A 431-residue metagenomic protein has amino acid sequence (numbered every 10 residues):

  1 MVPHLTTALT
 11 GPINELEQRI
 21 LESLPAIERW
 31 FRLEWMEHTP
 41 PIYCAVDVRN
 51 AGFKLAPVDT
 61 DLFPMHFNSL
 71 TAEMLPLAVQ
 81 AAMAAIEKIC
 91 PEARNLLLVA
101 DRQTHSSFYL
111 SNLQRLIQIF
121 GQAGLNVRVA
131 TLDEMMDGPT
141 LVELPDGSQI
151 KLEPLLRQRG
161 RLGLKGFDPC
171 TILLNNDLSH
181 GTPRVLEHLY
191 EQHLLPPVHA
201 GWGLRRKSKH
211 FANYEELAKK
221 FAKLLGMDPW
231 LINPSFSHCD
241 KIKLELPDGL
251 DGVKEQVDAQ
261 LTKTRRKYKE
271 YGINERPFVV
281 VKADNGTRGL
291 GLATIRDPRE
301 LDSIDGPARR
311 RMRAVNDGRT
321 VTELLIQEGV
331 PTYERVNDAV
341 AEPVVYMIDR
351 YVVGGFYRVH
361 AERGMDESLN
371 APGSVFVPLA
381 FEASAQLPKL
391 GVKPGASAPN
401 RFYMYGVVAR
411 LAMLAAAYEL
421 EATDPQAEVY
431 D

Functional and structural regions predicted by a protein language model:
M1-E28, H38, C44-A45, A51 (+8 more regions): Low-complexity, highly charged intrinsically disordered N-terminal segments that act as targeting/localization
V2-L9, W35, F63-L97, H360-D431: C-terminal active-site "lid" helix and adjoining low-complexity regulatory extension at the edge of ATP-using catalytic
A26-M36, T322-V330: Short Pro/Gly-enriched beta-strand edge/turn motifs at strand-loop
H38-P64, K282, G329, A341-R350 (+2 more regions): Conserved metal-phosphate-binding beta-hairpin within the catalytic cores of diverse ATP-dependent phosphoryl-transfer
T39-I42, F120, K165, N337-V340: Short solvent-exposed loop/turn micro-motifs enriched in small/polar/acidic residues
R49-K54, Q256-F278, N285-L292, R296-F381: Phosphate-binding site of ATP-dependent enzymes
Q80-A81, T104-N126, A130-E275: Conserved N-proximal alpha/beta basic substrate-recognition cap immediately N-terminal to, or forming the N-lobe
N95-L98, I172, V279: Conserved hydrophobic helix-helix packing surfaces used for dimerization/oligomerization
